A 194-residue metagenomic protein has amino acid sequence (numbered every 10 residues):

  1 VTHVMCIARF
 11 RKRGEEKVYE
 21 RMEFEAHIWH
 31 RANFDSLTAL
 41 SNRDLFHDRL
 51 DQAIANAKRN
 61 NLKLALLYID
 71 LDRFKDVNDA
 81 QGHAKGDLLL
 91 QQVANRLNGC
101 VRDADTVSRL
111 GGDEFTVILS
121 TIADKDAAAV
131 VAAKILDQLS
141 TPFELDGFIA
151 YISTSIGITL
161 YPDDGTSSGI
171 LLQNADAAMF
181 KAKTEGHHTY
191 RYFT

Functional and structural regions predicted by a protein language model:
T2-R11, E15: PAS-family sensory domains
A8, Y68, L119, I158-L160: Sensory input modules used in signal transduction, predominantly PAS/LOV/GAF but also related non-catalytic regulatory
R11-G14, R21, I28, A57: Heptad-repeat alpha-helical coiled-coil signal-transmission segments
W29-N33, T38-L66, D72-R102, S108-G112 (+3 more regions): Conserved long alpha-helical elements within nucleotide-processing catalytic cores of c-di-GMP signaling and class III
L71, G112, S155, H187: ATP/adenylate-binding site constellation spanning eukaryotic-like Ser/Thr protein kinases, ABC-transporter
V107, K134, Q138, E144 (+3 more regions): Cyclic nucleotide signaling catalytic output domains
V117, I152-T154: HATPase_c (GHKL) ATP-binding subdomain of two-component histidine kinases
